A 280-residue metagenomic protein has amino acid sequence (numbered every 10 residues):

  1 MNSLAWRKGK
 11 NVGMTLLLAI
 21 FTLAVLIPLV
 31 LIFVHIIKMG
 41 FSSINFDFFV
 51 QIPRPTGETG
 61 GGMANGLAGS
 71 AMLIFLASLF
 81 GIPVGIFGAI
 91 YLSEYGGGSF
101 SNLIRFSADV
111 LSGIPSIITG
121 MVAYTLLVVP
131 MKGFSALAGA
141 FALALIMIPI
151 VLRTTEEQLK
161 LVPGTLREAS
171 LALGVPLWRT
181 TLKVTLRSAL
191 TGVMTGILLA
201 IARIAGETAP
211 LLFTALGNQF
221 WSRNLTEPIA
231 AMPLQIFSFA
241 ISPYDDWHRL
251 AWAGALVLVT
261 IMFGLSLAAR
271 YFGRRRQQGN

Functional and structural regions predicted by a protein language model:
G13-M14, E156-K160, T195-L198, S238-N280: C-terminal transmembrane helix and the adjacent membrane-cytosol boundary/short C-terminal tail of inner/organellar
I27-G60, L216-T226: Short membrane-interfacial helix/loop motifs at transmembrane-helix boundaries
T56-G57, L211-V259: Interhelical loop and adjacent transmembrane-helix boundary motif in polytopic membrane transport permeases
G61-Y91: Transmembrane alpha-helix signature in integral membrane proteins
V84-A123, I150-E157, G279-N280: Cytoplasmic-entry segments and transmembrane alpha-helices of multi-pass inner-membrane transporters
Y95, L159-T165, A169-A189: Short helix-to-coil transition segments within interhelical loops that connect adjacent transmembrane helices
D109-L145: Generic hydrophobic transmembrane alpha-helix motif, especially the helices
V175-T214: Transmembrane alpha-helices
